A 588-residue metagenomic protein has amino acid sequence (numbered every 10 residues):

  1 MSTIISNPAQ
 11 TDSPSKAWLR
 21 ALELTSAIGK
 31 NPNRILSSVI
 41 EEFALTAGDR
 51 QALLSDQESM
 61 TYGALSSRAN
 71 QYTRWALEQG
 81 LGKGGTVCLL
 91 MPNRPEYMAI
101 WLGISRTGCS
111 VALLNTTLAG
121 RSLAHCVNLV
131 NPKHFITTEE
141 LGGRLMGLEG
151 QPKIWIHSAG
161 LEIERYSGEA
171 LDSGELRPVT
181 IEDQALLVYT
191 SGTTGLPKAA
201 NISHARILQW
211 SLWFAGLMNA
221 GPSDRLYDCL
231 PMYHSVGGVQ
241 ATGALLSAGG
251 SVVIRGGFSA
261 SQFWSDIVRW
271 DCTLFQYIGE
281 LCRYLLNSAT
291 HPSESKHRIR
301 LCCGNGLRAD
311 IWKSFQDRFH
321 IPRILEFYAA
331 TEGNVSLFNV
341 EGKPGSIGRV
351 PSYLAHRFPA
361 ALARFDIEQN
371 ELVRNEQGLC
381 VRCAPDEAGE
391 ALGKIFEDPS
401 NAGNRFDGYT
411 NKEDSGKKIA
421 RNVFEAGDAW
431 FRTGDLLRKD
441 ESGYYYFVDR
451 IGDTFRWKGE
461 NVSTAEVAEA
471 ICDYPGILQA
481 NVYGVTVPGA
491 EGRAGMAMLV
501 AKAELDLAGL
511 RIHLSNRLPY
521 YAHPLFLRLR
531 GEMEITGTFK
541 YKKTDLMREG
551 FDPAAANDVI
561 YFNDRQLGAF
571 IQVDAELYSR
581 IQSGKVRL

Functional and structural regions predicted by a protein language model:
W18-L19, E140-I181, F358: ANL superfamily adenylate-forming
I28-N33, S37, E41, D49-R94 (+4 more regions): Conserved AMP-binding/adenylate-forming core of the ANL superfamily
T61-G63, A185-Q209: Conserved AMP-binding A3 loop
L118, F135, A329, E390-A429 (+2 more regions): AMP-binding/adenylate-forming catalytic core of the ANL superfamily
A170-Y189, L196, N219-R225: Conserved pre-ATP/AMP-binding loop-to-beta segment of ANL
L208-R225, Y233-T273, S288: Conserved AMP-binding/adenylation subdomain of ANL enzymes
S247, R269-Y277, L286-D366, Y409: Gly/Ser/Thr-rich phosphate-binding loop
L518-Y541, V559-K585: AMP-binding/adenylate-forming catalytic domain of the ANL superfamily
